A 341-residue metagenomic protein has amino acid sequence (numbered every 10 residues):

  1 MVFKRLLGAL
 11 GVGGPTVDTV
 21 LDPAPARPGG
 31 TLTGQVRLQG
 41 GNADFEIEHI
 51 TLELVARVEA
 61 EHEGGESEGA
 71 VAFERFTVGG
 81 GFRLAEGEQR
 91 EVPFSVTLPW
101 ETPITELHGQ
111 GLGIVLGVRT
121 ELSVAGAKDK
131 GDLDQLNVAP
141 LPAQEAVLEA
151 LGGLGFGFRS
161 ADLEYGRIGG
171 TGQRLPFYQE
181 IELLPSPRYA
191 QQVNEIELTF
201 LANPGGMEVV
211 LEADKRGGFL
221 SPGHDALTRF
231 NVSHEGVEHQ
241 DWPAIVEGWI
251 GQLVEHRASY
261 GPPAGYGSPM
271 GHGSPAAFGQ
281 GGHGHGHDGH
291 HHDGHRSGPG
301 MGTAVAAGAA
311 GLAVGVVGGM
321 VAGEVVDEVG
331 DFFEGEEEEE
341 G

Functional and structural regions predicted by a protein language model:
M1-V12: A eukaryote-biased signal for short, well-structured alpha-helical docking elements
G41-E48: A short beta-turn/strand-edge loop motif at beta-sheet boundaries
E53-V58, S95-E101, H108-A127: Internal, hydrophobic beta-strand segments that form the core of beta-sheet-rich folds
V55-E68, R216-P222: Short aromatic-acidic-glycine turn motif
E66-H108, K128: A beta-strand/beta-hairpin structural motif
S123-G155: Short beta-strand elements
G153-P222: Extended serine/threonine-enriched, polar tracts that run as long, contiguous segments within proteins
H287-E339: Short, low-complexity, glycine-enriched hydrophobic/amphipathic alpha-helices that associate with lipid bilayers
